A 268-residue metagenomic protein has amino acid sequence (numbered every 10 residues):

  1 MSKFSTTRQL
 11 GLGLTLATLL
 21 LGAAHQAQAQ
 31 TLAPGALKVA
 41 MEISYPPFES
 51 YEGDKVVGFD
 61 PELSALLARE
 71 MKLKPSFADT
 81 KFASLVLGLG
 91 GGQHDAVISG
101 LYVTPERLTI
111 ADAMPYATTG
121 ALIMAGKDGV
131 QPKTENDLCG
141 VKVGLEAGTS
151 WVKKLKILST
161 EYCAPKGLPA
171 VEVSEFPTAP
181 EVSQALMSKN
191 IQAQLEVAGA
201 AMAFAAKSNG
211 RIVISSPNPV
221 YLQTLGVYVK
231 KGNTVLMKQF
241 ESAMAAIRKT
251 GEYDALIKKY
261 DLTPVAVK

Functional and structural regions predicted by a protein language model:
S2-L14: Bacterial N-terminal signal peptides that target proteins for export
A29-G100, E175, T250, K259: Extracytoplasmic small-molecule ligand-binding "clamshell" domains of the periplasmic binding protein/Venus flytrap
K38, L73-K74, G90-S99, V141-K142 (+4 more regions): Alpha-to-beta junction loops
I43, T118-A125, A206-M244, Y260-K268: Periplasmic-binding protein-like
E62-E70, G129-P132, N136-S150, G226-P264: Extended ligand-binding regions for polar small-molecule ligands
S64-M71, W151-E175, A205-N209: Ligand-binding cleft/hinge of the Venus flytrap
A65, R69, K74-D137, N218-P219: Acidic, polar ligand-binding/catalytic clefts
S84, G100-T109, K154-L158, M187 (+1 more regions): A ligand-binding cleft/hinge motif common to bilobed small-molecule-binding domains
